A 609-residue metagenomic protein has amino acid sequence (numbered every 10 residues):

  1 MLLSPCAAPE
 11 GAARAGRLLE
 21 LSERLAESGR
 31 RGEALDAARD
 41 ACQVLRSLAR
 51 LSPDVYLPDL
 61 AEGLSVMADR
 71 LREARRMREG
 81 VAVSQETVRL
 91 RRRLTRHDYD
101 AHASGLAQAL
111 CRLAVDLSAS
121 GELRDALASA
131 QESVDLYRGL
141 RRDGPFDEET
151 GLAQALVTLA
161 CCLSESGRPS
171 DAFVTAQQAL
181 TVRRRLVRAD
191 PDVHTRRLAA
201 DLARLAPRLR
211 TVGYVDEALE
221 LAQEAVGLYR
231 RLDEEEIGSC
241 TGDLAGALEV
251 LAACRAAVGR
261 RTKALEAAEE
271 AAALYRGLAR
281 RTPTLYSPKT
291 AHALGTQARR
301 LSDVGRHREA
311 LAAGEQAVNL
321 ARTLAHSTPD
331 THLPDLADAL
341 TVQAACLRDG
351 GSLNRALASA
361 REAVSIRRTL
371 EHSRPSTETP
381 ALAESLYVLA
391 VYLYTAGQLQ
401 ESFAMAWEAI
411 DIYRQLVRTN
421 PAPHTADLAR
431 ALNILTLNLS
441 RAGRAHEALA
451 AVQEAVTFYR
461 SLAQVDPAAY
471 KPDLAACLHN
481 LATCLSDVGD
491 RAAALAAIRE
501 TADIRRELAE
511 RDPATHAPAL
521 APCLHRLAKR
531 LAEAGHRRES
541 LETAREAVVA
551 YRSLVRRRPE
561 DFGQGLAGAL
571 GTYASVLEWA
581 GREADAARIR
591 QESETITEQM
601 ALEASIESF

Functional and structural regions predicted by a protein language model:
M1-S47, S52, L57-P58, E62-D69 (+11 more regions): Flexible inter-repeat linkers and adjacent short helices within tandem amphipathic alpha-helical repeat scaffolds
P9-A12, L51, V55-P58, H97 (+19 more regions): Residue signature of alpha-solenoid helical repeat architecture, marking inter-repeat boundaries and helix-start
G16-E27, P58-E73, S104-A119, T150-E165 (+9 more regions): Conserved alpha-helical positions within TPR/SEL1-like repeat arrays
C42-L51, V88-H97, V134-D143, L180-R188 (+9 more regions): Amphipathic alpha-helical segments of tetratricopeptide repeats
R545-V549, G581-A601: TPR/TPR-like (Sel1-like) alpha-helical repeat modules
